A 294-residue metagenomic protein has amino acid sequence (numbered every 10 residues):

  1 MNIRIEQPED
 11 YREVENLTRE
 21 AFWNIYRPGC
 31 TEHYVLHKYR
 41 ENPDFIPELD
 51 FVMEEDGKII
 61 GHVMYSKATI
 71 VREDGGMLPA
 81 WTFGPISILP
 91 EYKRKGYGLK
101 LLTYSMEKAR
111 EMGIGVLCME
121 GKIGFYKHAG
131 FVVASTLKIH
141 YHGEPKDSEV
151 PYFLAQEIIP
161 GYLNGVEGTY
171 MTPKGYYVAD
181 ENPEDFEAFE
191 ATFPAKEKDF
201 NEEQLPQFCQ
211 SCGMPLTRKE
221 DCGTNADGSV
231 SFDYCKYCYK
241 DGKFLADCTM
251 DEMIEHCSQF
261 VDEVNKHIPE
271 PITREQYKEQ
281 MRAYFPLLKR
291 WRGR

Functional and structural regions predicted by a protein language model:
N2-V14: A short beta-loop-alpha structural element at the N-terminal edge of CoA-dependent acyl/N-acetyltransferase catalytic
E15, F22, Y26-M64, T69: Active-site rim helix/loop that mediates acceptor-substrate recognition in acyltransferases
P85-K93: A short, internal acetyl-CoA/4′-phosphopantetheine-binding micro-motif in the GNAT/acyltransferase core
Y92, G96-Y104, I114: Conserved acetyl-CoA pyrophosphate-binding loop and the N-cap/start of the following alpha-helix in GNAT-like
E111-I114, G121-S148: Conserved active-site alpha-helix within GNAT-family acetyltransferase domains
H140-E187: C-terminal "cap" of GNAT-fold acetyltransferases
C209-C212, C235: Short cysteine-rich clusters marking metal-coordination/redox-active sites
C222-F232: Short linker/helix segments within small regulatory modules
